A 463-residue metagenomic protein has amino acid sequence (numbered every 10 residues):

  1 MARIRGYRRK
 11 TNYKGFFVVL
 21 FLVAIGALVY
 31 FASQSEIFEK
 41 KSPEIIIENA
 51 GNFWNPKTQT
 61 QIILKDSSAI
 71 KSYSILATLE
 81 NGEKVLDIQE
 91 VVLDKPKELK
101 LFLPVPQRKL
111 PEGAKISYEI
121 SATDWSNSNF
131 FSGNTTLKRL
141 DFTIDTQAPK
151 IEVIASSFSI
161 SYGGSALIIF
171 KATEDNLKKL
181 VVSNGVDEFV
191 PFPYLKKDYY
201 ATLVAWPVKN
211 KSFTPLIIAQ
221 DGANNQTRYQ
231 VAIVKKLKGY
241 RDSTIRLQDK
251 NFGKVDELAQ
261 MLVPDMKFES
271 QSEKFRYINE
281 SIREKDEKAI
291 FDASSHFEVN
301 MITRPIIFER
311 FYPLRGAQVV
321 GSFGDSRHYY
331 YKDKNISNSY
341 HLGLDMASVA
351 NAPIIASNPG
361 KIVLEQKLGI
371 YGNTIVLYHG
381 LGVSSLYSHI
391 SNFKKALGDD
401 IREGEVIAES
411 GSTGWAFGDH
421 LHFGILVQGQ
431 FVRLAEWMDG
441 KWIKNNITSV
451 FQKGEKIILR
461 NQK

Functional and structural regions predicted by a protein language model:
M1-Y13: N-terminal Lys/Arg-rich, disordered targeting/topogenic segments
G26-I46, S132-K150: Proline/serine/threonine-rich low-complexity linkers at boundaries of modular beta-sandwich domains
E48-F53, A155-S161: Short beta-strand segments of immunoglobulin-like
Q59-D66, S156, G164-T173: Short edge beta-strand/loop segments characteristic of extracellular beta-sandwich folds
L93-P106, K196-L203: Aromatic sugar-binding surface patches on proteins that engage polysaccharides or sugar-phosphate polymers
T123-F131, D221-N225: Short, solvent-exposed loop/turn segments at the edges of extracellular beta-sandwich modules
S165-L167, K178-S322: Non-catalytic extracellular/periplasmic "stalk" and linker regions immediately N-terminal to catalytic or recognition
F308-I457: Catalytic cores of peptidoglycan-degrading enzymes
